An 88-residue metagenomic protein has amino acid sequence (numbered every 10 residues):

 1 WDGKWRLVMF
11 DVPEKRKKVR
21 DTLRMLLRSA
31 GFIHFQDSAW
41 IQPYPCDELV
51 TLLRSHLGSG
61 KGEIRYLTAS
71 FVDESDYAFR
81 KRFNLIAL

Functional and structural regions predicted by a protein language model:
W1-D2, K17: Short intrinsically disordered, low-complexity coil segments enriched in acidic
D2-V12: Short glycine-/aliphatic-rich beta-strand segments at the starts of folded cytosolic domains
K4-W5, Q36, G62: Short glycine-/polar-rich loops that comprise or flank the Walker A/P-loop and associated switch/sensor motifs
V12-P13, K17-L52: Non-DNA-binding regulatory cores of transcription-related proteins, predominantly C-terminal effector-binding
Q42-L88: Long, low-complexity, charge-rich intrinsically disordered regions
